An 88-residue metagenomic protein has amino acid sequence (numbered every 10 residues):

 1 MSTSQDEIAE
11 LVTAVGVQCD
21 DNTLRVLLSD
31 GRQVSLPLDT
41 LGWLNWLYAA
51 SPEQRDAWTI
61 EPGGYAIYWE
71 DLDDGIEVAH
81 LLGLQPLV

Functional and structural regions predicted by a protein language model:
M1-V88: Motif-centric detector for short Cys/His coordination patterns
